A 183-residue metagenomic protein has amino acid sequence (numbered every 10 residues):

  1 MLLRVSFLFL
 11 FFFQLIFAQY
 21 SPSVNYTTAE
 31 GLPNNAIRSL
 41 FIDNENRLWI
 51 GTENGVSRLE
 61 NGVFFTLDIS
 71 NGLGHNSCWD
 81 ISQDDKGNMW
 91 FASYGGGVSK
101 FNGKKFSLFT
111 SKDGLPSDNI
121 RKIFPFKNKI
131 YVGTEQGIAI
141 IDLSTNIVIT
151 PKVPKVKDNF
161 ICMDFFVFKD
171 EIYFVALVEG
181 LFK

Functional and structural regions predicted by a protein language model:
M1-K183: Carboxylate-rich, polar loop motifs that coordinate divalent cations or form catalytic acidic clusters
